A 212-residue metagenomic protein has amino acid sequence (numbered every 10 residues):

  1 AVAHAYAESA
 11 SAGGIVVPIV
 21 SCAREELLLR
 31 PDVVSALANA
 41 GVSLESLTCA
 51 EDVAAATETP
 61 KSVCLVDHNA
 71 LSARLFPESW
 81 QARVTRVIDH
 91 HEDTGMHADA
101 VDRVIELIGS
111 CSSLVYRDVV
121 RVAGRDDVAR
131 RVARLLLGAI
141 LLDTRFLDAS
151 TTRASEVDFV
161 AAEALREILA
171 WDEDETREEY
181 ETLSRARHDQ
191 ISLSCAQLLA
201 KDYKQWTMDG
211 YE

Functional and structural regions predicted by a protein language model:
A1-E212: Replace "Mg2+/Mn2+-dependent" with "divalent metal-dependent
